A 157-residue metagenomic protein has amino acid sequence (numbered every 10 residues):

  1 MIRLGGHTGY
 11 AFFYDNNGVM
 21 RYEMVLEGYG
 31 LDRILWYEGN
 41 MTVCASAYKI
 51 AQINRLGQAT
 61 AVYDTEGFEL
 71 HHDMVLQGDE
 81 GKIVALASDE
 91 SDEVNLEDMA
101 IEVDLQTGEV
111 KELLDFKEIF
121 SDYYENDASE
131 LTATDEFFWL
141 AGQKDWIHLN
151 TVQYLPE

Functional and structural regions predicted by a protein language model:
M1-E157: Histidine-/acidic-rich catalytic cores in large beta-rich domains
